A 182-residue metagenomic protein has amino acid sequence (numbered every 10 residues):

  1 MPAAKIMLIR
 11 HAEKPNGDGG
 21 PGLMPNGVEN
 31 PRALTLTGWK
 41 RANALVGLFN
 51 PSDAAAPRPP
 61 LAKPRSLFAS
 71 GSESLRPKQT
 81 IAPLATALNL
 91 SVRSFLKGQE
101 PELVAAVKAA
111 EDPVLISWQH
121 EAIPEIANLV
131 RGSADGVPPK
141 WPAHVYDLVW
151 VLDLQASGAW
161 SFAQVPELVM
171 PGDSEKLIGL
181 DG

Functional and structural regions predicted by a protein language model:
P2-E111, A122-G182: Active-site-proximal alpha-helix that buttresses catalytic centers in soluble enzyme cores
Q119: Short loop/turn segments immediately following the C-termini of beta-strands
